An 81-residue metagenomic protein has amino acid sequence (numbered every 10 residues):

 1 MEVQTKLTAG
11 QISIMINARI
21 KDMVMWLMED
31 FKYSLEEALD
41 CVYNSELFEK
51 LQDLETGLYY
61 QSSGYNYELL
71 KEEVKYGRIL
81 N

Functional and structural regions predicted by a protein language model:
M1-N81: C-terminal alpha-helical interaction appendages
